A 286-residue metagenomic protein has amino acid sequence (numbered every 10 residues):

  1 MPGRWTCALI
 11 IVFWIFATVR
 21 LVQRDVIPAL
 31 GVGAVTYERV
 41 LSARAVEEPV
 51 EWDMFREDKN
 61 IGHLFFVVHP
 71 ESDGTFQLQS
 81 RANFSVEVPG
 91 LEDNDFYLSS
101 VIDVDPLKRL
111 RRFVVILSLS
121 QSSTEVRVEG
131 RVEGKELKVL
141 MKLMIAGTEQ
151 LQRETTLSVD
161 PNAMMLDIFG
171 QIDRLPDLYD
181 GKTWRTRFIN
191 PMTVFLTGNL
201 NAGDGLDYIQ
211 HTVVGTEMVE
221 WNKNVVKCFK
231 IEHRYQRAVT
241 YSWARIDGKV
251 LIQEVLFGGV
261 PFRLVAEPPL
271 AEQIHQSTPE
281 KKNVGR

Functional and structural regions predicted by a protein language model:
M1-G134, L178-R286: Acidic, serine/threonine-rich low-complexity disordered tracts
V128-L143, T155-L157: Hydrophobic or amphipathic alpha-helical targeting/insertion segments
A146-G147, R286: Compositionally biased low-complexity segments at domain edges in trafficked proteins and select soluble regulators
G147-M164: Acidic/charged, solvent-exposed loop-and-adjacent secondary-structure segments enriched in E/D, K/R, S/T, and G/P
I168-I172: Extended compositionally biased segments used for macromolecular assembly or nucleic-acid engagement
L175: Anionic-ligand-binding alpha/beta catalytic cores of soluble enzymes and soluble regulatory domains that recognize
